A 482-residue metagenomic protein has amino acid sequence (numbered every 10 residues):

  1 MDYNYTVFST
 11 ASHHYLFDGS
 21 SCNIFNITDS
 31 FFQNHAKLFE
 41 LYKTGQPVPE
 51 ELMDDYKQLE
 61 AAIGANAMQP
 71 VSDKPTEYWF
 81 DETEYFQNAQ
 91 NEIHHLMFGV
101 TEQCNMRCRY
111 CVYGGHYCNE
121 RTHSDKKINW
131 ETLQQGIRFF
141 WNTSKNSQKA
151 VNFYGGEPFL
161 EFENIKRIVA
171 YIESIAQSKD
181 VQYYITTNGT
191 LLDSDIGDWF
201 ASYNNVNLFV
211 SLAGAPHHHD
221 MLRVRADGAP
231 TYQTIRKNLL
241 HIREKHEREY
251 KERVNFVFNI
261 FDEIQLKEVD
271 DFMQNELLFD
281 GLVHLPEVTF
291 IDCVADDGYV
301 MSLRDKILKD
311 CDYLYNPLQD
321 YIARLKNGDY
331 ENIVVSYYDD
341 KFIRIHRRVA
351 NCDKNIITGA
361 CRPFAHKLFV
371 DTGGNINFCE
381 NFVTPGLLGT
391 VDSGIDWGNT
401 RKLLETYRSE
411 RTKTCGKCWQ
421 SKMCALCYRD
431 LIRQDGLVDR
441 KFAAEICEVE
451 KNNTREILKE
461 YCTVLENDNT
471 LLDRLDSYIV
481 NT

Functional and structural regions predicted by a protein language model:
N4-N26, M53-M97: N-terminal [4Fe-4S]-dependent radical SAM core
K74-D198, Y203-V206: Conserved alpha-helical substructure of the radical SAM core
C104, C108-C111, C361, C379 (+3 more regions): Short cysteine clusters
H116-N119, P158-L160, G189-S194, V206-A229 (+1 more regions): Conserved radical SAM core fold
Q135-F153, A444-T482: Short Fe-S-cluster ligation motifs
H217-R236, L240-G359, P363, F369: Radical SAM enzyme [4Fe-4S]-AdoMet core and its adjacent flexible, acidic and glycine-rich loops/tails across
R248, K309-A350, I376, E380-A425: C-terminal accessory region of radical SAM enzymes
S409-E456: Cysteine-cluster motifs in flexible loop/terminal segments that predominantly coordinate metals
